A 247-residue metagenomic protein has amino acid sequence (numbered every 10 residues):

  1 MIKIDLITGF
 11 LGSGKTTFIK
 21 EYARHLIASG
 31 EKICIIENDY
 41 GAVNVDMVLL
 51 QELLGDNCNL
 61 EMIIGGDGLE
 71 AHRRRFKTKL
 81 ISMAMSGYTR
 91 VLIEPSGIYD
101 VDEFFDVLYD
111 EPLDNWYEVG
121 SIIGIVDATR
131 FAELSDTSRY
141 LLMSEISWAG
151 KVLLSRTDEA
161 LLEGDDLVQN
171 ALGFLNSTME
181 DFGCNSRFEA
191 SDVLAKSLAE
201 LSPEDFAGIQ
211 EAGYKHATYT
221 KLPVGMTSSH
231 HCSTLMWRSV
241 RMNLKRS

Functional and structural regions predicted by a protein language model:
M1-I2, M226: A short, charged/proline- and glycine-enriched loop that marks the coil->beta-strand transition at the N-terminal
I2-T8, S13, T17-S135: Nucleotide-state-sensitive switch-loop elements of NTP-binding domains
R90-F188: Phosphate/Mg2+-binding loops and adjacent switch elements in nucleotide/diphosphate-handling enzyme cores
W148-L154, E159-S247: C-terminal accessory "lid"/substrate-recognition subdomains
